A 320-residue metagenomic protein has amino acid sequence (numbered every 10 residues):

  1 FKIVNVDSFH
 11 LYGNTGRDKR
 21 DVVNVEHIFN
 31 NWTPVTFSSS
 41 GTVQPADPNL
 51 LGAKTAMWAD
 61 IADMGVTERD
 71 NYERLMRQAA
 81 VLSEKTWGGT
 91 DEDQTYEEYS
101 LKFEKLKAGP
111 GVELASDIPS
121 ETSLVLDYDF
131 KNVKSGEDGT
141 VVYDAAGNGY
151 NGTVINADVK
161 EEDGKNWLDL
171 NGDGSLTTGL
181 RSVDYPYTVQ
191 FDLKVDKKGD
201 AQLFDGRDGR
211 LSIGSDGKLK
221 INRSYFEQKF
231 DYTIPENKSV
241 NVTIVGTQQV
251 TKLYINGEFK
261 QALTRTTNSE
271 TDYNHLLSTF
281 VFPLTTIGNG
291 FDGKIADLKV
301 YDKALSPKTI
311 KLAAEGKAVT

Functional and structural regions predicted by a protein language model:
F1-L126: Flexible, acidic glycine-rich loops studded with aromatic residues
I118-Y150, N156, K160-T320: Extracellular glycan-associated modules
